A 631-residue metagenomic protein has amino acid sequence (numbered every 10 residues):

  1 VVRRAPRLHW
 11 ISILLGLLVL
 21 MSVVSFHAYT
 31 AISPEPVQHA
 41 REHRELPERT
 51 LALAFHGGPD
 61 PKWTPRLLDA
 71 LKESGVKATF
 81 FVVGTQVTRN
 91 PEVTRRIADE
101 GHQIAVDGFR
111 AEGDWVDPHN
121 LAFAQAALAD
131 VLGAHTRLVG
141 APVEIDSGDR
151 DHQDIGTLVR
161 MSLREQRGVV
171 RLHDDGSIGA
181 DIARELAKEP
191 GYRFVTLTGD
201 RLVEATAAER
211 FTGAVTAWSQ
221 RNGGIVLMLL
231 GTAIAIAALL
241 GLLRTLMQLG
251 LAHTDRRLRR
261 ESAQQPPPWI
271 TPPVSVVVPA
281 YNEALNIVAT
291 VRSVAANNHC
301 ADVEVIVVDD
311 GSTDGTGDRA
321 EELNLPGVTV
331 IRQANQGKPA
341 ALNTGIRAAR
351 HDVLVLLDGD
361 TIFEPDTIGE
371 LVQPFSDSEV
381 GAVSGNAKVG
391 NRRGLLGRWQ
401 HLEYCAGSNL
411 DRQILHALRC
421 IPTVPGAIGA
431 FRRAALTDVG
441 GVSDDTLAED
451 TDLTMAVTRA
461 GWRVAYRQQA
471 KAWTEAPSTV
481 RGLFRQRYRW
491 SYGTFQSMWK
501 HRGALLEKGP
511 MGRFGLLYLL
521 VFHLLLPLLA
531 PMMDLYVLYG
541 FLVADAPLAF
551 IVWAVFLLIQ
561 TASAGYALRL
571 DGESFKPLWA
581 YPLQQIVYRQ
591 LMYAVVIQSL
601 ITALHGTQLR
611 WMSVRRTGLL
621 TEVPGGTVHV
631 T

Functional and structural regions predicted by a protein language model:
H27-W115, N120: Active-site beta->alpha N-cap acidic-glycine motif
A31-A54, W63, Q248-D302: N-terminal signal-anchor transmembrane helix
A31-P47, S74-G75, T88, G176-R221: C-terminal domain-boundary segment and adjacent tail
G58, W63, F109-L132, G140-V170 (+1 more regions): Alpha-helical scaffold elements lining the catalytic groove of polysaccharide deacetylases
L239, L243-P268, Y518-H605: Membrane-embedded multi-pass helical conduit in multi-pass membrane proteins, especially envelope-biosynthetic
P272-S275, E304, T437, D452: Cell-envelope/extracellular polymer assembly enzymes that use nucleotide-activated donors
S293, C300, D309-D318, Q336: A conserved acidic beta->alpha catalytic loop
A334, P339-N343, R347, H351-D352 (+6 more regions): Long helical/loop segments within the catalytic core of UDP-sugar-dependent glycosyltransferases, especially the large
